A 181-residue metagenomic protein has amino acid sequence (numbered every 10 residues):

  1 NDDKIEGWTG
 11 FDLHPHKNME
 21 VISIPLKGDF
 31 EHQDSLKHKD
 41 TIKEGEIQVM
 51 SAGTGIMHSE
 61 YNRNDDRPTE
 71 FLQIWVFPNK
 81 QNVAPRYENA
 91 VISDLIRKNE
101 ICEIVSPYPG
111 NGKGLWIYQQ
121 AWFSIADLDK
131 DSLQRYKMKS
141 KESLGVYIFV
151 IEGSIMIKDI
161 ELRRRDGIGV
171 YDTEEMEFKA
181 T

Functional and structural regions predicted by a protein language model:
N1-T181: Jelly-roll (double-stranded beta-helix
